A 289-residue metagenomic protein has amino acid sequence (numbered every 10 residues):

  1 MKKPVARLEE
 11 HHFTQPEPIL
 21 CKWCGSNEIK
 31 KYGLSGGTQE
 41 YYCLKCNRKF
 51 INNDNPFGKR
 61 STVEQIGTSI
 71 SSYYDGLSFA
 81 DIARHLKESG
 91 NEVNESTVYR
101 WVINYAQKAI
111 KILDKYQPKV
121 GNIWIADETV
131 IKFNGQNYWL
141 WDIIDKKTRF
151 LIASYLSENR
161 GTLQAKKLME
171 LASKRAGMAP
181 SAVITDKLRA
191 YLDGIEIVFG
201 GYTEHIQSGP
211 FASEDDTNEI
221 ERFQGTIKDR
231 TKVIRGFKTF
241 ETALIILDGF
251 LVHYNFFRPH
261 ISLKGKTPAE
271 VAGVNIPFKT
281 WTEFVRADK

Functional and structural regions predicted by a protein language model:
R7-P18, K31-G37: Short, flexible, mixed-charge glycine/proline-rich loop motifs that serve as phosphate/nucleic-acid-contacting
K22-W23, K45: Short, cysteine/histidine-rich loop/knuckle motifs that typically chelate Zn2+
Q39-I123, E128-N134, T148: Short, positively charged, Gly/Tyr-enriched micro-motifs that form contact patches at catalytic or ligand/partner
K59-S61, S154-A176: Active-site beta-loop-alpha junctions of metal-dependent nucleic acid enzymes, especially the RNase H-like/DDE
H85, L140-R160, L168: A short, conserved beta-strand element enriched in hydrophobic/aromatic residues
A179-Y191: Acidic/histidine-rich, metal-coordinating catalytic segments
S208-D229: RNase H-like two-metal-ion nuclease catalytic core shared by retroviral integrases and related mobile-element nucleases
V233-K289: C-terminal domain-tail junction helix/linker
